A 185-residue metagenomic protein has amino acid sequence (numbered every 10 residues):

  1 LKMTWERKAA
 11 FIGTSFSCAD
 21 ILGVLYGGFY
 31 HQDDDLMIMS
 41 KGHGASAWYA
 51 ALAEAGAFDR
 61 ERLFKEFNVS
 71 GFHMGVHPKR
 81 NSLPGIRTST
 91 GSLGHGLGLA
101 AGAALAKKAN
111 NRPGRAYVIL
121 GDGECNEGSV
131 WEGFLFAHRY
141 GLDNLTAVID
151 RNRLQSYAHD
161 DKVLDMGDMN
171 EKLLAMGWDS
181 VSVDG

Functional and structural regions predicted by a protein language model:
L1-A9, D150-N152: N-terminal capping segment at the start of a domain
T4-K8, F29, L52, G177-S180: Short amphipathic alpha-helical interaction patches enriched in hydrophobic/aromatic residues with interspersed Lys/Arg
R7, L120-G121, I149, S182: Short glycine-centered, acidic/aromatic-flanked micro-motifs in structured strand/loop junctions that mark active-site
A10, S15-R139: Cofactor-binding active-site loop characterized by glycine-rich and histidine/acidic residues
V69-N81, L105, A109-G114, E132-G185: Thiamine diphosphate
